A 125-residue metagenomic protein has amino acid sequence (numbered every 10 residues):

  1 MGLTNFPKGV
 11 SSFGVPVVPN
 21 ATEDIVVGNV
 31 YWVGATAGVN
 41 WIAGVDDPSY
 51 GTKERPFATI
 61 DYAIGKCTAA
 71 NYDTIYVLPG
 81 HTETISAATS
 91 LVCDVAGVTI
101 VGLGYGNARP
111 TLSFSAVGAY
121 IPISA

Functional and structural regions predicted by a protein language model:
G2-Y62: Right-handed parallel beta-helix/beta-solenoid
V18, S86-A88: Generic detector of contiguous secondary-structure segments
Y31-T36, A58-T84, V98-Y105: Glycine-rich repeat segments that build the extracellular carbohydrate-interaction surface of secreted and virion
G51, A58, C67, A88 (+2 more regions): Intrinsically disordered/low-complexity terminal segments and short unstructured peptides
T74, S90, G118-P122: Structural detector of coil-to-beta-strand junctions
T84-I85, A96-A125: Right-handed parallel beta-helix/beta-spiral solenoid domain characteristic of secreted/periplasmic
L91-V95: Short, conserved loop/helix-junction motifs that constitute active-site signature segments in enzyme catalytic cores
